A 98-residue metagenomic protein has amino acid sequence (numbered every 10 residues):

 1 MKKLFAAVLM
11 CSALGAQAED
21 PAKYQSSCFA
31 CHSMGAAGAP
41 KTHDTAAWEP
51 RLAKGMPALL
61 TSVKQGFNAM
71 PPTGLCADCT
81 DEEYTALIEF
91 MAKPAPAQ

Functional and structural regions predicted by a protein language model:
L4-A13: Sec-dependent N-terminal signal peptides
L14-A18: Sec/Tat signal peptide C-region and signal peptidase I cleavage site
D20, Y24-S27, G35, G66: Short pre-active-site segment immediately N-terminal to redox-active cysteine/selenocysteine motifs in thiol-based
S27-M34, L87, M91: The canonical Cys-X-X-Cys-His
F29-T61: Gly/Gly-Pro-rich "capping" loops immediately C-terminal to redox-active cysteine motifs in periplasmic/lumenal
K41, L60-T85, M91-Q98: Axial heme c-ligation environment in periplasmic c-type cytochrome domains
